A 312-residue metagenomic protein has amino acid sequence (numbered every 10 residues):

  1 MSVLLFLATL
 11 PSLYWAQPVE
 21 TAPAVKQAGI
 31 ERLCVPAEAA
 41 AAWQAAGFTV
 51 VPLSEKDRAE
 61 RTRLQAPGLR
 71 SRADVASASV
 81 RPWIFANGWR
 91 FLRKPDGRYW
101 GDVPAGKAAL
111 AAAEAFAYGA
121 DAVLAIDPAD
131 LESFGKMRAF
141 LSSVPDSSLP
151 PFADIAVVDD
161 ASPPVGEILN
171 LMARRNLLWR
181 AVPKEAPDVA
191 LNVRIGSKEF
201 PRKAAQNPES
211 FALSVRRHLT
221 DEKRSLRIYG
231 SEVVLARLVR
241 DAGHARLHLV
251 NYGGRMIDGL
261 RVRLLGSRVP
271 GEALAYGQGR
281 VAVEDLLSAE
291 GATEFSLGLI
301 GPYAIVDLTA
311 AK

Functional and structural regions predicted by a protein language model:
M1-T9: Sec-dependent N-terminal signal peptides
P11-K312: Carbohydrate-binding surfaces of carbohydrate-active enzymes
